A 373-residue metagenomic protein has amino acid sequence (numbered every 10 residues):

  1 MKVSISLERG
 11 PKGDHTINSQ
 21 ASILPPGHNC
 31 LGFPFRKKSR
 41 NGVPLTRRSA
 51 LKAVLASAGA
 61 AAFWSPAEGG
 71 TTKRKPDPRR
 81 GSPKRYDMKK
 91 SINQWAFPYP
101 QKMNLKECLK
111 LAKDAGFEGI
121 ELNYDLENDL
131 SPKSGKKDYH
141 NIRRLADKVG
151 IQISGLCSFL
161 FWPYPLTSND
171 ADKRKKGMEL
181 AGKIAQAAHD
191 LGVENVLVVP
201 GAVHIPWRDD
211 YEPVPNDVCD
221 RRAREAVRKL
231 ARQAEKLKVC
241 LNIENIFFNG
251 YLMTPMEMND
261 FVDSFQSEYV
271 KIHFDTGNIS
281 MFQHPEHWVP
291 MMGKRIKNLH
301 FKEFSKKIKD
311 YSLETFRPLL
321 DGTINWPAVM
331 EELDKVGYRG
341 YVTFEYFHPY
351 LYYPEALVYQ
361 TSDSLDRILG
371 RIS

Functional and structural regions predicted by a protein language model:
M1-L45: N-terminal secretory signal peptides
C30, R40, L45, S49-F63 (+6 more regions): Histidine-acidic metal/acid-base catalytic patches
V54-P66, S82-R85, N104-L109, R143-Q152 (+2 more regions): Active-site acidic/histidine proton-transfer and metal-coordination neighborhood in alpha/beta enzyme cores
Q101, G135-D138, D170-G177, E212-C219 (+5 more regions): Residue-level preference for long, well-ordered alpha-helices that form the structural scaffold of enzyme catalytic
F117-L126, G155-P163, P200: Short, conserved active-site loops that position catalytic residues or coordinate cofactors/metal ions across diverse
N123-I142: Glycine-rich, proline-tolerant flexible connector loops at the mouths of alpha/beta enzymes
N128-L130, W162-T167, H204-D209, F282 (+2 more regions): A short acidic, helix-capping loop that chelates divalent metal ions and anchors anionic groups
